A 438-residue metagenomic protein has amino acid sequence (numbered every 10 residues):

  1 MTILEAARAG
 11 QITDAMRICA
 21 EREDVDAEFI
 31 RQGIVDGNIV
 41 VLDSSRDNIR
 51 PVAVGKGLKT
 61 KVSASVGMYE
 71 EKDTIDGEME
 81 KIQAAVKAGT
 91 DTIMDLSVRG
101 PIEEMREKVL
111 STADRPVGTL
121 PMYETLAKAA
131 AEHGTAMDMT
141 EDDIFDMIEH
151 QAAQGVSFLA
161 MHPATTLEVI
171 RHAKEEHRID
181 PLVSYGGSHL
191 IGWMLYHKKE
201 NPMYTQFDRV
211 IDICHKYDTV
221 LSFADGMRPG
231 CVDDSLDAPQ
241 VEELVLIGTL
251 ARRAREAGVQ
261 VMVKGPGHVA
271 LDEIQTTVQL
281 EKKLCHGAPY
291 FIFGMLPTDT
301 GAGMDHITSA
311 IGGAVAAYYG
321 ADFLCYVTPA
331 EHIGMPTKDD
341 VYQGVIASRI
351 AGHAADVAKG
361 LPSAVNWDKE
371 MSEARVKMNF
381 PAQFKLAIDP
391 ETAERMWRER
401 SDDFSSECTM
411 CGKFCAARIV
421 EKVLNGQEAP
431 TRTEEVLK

Functional and structural regions predicted by a protein language model:
M1, E28, L221, G412 (+1 more regions): Polar low-complexity intrinsically disordered regions
T2-T298, M304, A310-F323: Alpha/beta enzyme core
R171-H197, P229, D233-S235, G334-K438: Catalytic or ion-coupling anion/metal-binding cores of large enzyme and transporter domains
T300-S309, A314-L361: C-terminal catalytic subdomain
